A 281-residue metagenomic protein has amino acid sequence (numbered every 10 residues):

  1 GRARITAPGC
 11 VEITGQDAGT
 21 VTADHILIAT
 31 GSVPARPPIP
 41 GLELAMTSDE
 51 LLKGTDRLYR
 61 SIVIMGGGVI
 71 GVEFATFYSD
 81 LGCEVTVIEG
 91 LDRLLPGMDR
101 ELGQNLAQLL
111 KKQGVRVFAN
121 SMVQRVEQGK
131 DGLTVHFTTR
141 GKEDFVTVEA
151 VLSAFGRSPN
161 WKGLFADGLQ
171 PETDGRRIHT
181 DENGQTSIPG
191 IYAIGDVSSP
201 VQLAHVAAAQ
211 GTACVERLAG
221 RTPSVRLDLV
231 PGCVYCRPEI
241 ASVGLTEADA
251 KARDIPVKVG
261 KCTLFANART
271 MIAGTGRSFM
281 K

Functional and structural regions predicted by a protein language model:
G1-E12, L81-E182, L245, F265 (+1 more regions): A Rossmann-like FAD-binding core segment of flavoenzymes
R4-L44, R60-S61: Glycine/serine-rich phosphate-binding loop and adjoining beta1-alpha1 elements at the start of nucleotide-handling
P34, G68-I70, E101, V197-S198: Residue-level detector of alpha-helix initiation sites
R36-P37, V72-E73, Y78, L95 (+3 more regions): Glycine/Thr-rich phosphate-binding loops of Rossmann-like dinucleotide-binding domains
E43-Y59, F145-A219: FAD-site-proximal beta/loop scaffold in flavoenzymes
L44, T55-M98, G132, L203: Rossmann-like NAD(P)H-binding beta-loop-alpha module
M46, R116-F118, K258-G260: General small-molecule cofactor/ligand-binding pocket signal
D99-E101, K112, V123-Q124, L133 (+3 more regions): Mid-to-C-terminal Rossmann-like scaffold of FAD/NAD(P)H-dependent oxidoreductases
